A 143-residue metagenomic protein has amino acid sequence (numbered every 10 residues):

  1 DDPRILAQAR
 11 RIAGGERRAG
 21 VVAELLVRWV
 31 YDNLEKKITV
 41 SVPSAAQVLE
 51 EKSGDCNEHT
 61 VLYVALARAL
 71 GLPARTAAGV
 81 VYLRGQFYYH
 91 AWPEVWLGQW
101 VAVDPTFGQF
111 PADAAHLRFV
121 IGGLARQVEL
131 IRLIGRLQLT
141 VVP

Functional and structural regions predicted by a protein language model:
D1, L72, F87-P143: Active-site rim recognition segments
D1-G54, L62, G123-V128, I134-P143: Secondary-structure boundary elements
A19, A23, C56-T60, L70 (+2 more regions): Active-site-proximal structural scaffolding
L26, K52-A78, P93: Cysteine-centered nucleophilic/redox motifs
Y31, Y63, Y82, Y88-Y89 (+1 more regions): Sequence-level detector for tyrosine residue identity
N33-K36, C56, V81-R84, W100 (+1 more regions): Solvent-exposed loop/turn segments at secondary-structure junctions within structured extracellular/periplasmic domains
T39, A67-A69, V80, H116: A generic "cationic amphipathic patch" detector
